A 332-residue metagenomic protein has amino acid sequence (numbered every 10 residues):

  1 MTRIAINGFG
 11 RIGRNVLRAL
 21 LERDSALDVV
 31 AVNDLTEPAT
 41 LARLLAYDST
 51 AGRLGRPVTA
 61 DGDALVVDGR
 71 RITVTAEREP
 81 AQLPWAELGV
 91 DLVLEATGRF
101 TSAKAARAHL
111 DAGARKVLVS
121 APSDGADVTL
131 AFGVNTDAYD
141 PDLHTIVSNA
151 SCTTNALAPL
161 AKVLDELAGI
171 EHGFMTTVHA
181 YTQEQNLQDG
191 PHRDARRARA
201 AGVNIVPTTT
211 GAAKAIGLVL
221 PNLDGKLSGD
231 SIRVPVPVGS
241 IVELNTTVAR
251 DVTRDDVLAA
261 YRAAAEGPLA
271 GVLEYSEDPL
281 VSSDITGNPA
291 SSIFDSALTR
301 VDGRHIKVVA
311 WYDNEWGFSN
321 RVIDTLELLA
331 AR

Functional and structural regions predicted by a protein language model:
M1-A198, D324-L328: N-terminal Rossmann-like NAD(P) cofactor-binding subdomain of oxidoreductases, focused on the glycine-rich
I6, G10, R14, E87 (+10 more regions): Electropositive phosphate-/nucleotide-binding environments in soluble metabolic enzymes
L21-S25, K162-I170, A180-Q183, T210 (+5 more regions): Generic secondary-structure signature for well-ordered alpha-helical cores
I72-V74, L227, V308: Generic structural signal for residues in well-ordered beta-strands
Y139-P141, R197, V234-S240, R300-G303: Short, flexible turn/loop "capping" segments at secondary-structure junctions
L143-H144, A200-G202, G239-E243, H305-K307: Short, solvent-exposed beta-strand edge segments and adjacent coil->beta transition regions
E166, I170-P237: Acidic, glycine-rich segments within the central catalytic cores of soluble metabolic enzymes that bind/position
G229, I241, N245-R332: C-terminal active-site/capping subdomain that shapes the small-molecule cofactor and substrate pocket of enzyme
